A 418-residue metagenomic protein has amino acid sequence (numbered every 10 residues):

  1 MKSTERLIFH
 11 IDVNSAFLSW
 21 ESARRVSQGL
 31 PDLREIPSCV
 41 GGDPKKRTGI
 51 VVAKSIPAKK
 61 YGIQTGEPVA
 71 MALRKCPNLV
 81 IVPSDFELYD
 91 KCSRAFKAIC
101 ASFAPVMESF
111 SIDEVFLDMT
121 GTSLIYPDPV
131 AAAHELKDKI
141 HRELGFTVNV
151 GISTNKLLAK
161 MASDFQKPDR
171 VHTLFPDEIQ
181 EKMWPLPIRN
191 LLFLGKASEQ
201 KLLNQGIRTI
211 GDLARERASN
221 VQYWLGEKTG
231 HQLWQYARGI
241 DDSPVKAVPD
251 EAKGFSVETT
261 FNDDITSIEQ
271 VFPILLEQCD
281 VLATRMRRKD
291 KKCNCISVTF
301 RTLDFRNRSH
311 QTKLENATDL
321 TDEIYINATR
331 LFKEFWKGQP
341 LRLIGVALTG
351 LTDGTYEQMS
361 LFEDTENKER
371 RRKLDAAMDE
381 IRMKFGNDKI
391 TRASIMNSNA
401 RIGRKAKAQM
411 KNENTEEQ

Functional and structural regions predicted by a protein language model:
M1-Q232, R238, D242, T284 (+1 more regions): Gly/Gly-Pro- and Ser/Thr-rich, intrinsically disordered tail segments characteristic of DNA damage-repair and tolerance
K2-S3, N190, S198-L341: DNA-contacting surface of Y-family translesion DNA polymerases
N14-A16, P44-R47, L303-R306, L351-G354: Short, charged/polar surface micro-motifs in flexible loops or helix N-caps
I36, V148, D169, N294-I296 (+2 more regions): Change "...and in nucleic-acid phosphodiester-cleaving endonucleases..." to "...and in nucleic-acid processing enzymes
I81, R306-H310, T355-E357: Short small-residue beta-strand/loop micro-motif enriched in glycine and branched aliphatics
V115-G121, S309-T312, Q358-D364: Short, hydrophobic beta-strand segments
T154-L157, Q235-R238, K292-T302, L341-T352 (+1 more regions): A glycine-rich phosphate-binding loop feature that marks nucleotide/adenosyl-phosphate handling sites
T318-D319, E323, T329-M383: C-terminal hydrophobic structural anchor segments that stabilize assembly/packing rather than catalytic chemistry
